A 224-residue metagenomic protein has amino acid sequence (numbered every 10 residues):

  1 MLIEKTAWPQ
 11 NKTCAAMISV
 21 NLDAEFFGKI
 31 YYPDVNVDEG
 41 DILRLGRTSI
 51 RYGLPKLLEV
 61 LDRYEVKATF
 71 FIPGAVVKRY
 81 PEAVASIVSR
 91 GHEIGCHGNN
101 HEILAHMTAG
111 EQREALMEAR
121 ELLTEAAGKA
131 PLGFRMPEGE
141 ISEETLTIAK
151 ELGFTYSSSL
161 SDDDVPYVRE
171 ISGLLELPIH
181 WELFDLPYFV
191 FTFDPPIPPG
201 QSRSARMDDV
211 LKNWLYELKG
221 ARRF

Functional and structural regions predicted by a protein language model:
M1-G133, E138-F184, D208-F224: Catalytic alpha-helical scaffold of carbohydrate-active enzymes acting on polysaccharides/glycoconjugates
P178-Q201: Glycine-rich, positively charged active-site loop/lid region within alpha/beta enzyme cores that binds and organizes
F193-K212, Y216: Acidic, His/Gly-enriched loop-helix segments that form or flank divalent-metal centers in metallo-dependent hydrolases
